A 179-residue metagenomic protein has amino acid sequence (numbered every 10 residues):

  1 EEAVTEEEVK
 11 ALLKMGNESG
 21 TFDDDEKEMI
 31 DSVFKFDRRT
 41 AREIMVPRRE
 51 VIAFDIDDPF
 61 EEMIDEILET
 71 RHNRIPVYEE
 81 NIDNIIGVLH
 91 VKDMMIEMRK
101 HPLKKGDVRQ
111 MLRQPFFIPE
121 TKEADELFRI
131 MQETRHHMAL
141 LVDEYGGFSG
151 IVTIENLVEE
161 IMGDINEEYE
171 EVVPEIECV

Functional and structural regions predicted by a protein language model:
E2-V179: Soluble cytosolic regulatory domains appended to membrane proteins
